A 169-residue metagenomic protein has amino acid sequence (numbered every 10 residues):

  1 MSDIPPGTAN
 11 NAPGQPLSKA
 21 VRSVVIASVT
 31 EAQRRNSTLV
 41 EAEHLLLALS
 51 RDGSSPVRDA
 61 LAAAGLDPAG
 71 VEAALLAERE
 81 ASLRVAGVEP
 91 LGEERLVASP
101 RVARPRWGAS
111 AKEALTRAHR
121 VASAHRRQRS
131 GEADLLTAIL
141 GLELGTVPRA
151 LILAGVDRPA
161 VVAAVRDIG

Functional and structural regions predicted by a protein language model:
M1-G169: Histone-fold recognition with a strong bias for associated Lys/Arg-rich disordered tails
